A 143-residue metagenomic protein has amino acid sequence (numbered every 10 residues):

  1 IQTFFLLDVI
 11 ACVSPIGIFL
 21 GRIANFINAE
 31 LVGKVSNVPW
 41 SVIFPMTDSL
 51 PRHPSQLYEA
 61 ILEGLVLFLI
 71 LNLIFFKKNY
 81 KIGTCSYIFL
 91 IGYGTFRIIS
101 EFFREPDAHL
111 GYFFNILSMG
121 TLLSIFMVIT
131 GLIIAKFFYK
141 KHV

Functional and structural regions predicted by a protein language model:
I1-V143: A feature for loop-to-transmembrane-helix boundaries and adjacent hydrophobic helices in multi-pass integral membrane
